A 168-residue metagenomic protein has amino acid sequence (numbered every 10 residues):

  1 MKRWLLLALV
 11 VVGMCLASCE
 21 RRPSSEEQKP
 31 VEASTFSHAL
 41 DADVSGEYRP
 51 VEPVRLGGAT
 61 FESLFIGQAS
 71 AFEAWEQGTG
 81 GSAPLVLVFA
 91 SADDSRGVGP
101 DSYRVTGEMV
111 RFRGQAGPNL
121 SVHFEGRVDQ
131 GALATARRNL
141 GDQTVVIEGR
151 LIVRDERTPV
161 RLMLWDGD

Functional and structural regions predicted by a protein language model:
M1-A17: Sec-dependent bacterial lipoprotein signal peptides
C19-R22: Bacterial signal peptide processing site
S24-K29: Juxtamembrane proline-rich low-complexity "stalk" or linker regions positioned immediately after a signal peptide
P30-D168: Central antiparallel beta-sheet cores of small beta-barrel/beta-sandwich binding domains
